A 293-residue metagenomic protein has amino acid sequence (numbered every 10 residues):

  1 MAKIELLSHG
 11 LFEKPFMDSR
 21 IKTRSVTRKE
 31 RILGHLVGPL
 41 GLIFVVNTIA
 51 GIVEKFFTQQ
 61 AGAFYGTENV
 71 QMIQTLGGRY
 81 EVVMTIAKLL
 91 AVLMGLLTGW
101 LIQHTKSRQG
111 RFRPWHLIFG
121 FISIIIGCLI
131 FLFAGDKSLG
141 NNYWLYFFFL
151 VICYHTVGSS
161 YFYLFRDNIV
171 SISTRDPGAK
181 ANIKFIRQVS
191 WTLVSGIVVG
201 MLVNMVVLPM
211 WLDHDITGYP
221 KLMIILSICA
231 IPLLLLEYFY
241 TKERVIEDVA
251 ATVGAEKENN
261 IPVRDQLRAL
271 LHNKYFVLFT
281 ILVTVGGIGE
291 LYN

Functional and structural regions predicted by a protein language model:
M1-E30, A134-L150, S160-N293: Intracellular loop-helix junctions on the cytosolic face of multi-pass helical membrane proteins
L7-L90, L278, L282, G286-N293: Helix-loop boundary and gating motifs at the non-cytosolic
T48, I52, L97, Y163-I169: Transmembrane alpha-helix boundary/hinge residues in polytopic small-molecule transporters
F56, Q60, H104-T105, S171-P177: Helix-to-coil boundary motifs at intracellular loop junctions of multi-pass secondary transporters
F57, L101-I102, K106, V206-L212: Interfacial helix-cap and linker-helix signal at transmembrane-aqueous boundaries of multi-pass secondary transporters
G77-T105, I125-I126, V198: Central cavity-lining transmembrane alpha-helices of secondary-active solute carriers, predominantly the Major
V92, F121-I125, I231-L234: Small-residue-rich packing faces within the transmembrane alpha-helices of Major Facilitator Superfamily
W115-N141: C-terminal ends and interior cores of transmembrane alpha-helices in multi-pass membrane transporters/permeases
